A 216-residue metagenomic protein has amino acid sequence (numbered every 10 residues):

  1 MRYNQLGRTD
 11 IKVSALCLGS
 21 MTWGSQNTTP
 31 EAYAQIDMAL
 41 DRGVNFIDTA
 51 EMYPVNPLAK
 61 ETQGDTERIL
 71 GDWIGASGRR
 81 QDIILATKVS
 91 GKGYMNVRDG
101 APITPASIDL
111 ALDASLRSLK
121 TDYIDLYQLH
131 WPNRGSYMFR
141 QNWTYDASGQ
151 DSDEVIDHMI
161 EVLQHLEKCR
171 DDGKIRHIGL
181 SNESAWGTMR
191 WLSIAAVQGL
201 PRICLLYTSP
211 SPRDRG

Functional and structural regions predicted by a protein language model:
M1-V89, P105-D109, D122, H165 (+1 more regions): N-terminal binding-site loop/beta-alpha segment at the start of enzyme catalytic domains that lines or forms
M21-W23, M52, K88-K92, L129-P132 (+2 more regions): Active-site beta-loop-alpha junctions enriched in small/polar residues
T22-W23, P57, R98-D99, S152-E154 (+1 more regions): Short, contiguous strand/loop micro-motifs
N27, N56, N133-S136, G179 (+1 more regions): Activation segment
A76, I194, S211: Active-site catalytic microenvironments for nucleophilic, acid-base chemistry
M95-L205: Glycine/proline-rich, positively charged, aromatic-decorated active-site loop/lid region on the catalytic face
Y207-G216: Conserved small/polar residues in nucleotide/adenosyl-binding loops
